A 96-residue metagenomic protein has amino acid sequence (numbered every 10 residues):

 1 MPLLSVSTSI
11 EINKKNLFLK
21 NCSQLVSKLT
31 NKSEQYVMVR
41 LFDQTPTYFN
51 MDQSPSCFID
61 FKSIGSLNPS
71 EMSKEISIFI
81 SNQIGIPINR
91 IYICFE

Functional and structural regions predicted by a protein language model:
M1-E96: Interaction-mediating elements
